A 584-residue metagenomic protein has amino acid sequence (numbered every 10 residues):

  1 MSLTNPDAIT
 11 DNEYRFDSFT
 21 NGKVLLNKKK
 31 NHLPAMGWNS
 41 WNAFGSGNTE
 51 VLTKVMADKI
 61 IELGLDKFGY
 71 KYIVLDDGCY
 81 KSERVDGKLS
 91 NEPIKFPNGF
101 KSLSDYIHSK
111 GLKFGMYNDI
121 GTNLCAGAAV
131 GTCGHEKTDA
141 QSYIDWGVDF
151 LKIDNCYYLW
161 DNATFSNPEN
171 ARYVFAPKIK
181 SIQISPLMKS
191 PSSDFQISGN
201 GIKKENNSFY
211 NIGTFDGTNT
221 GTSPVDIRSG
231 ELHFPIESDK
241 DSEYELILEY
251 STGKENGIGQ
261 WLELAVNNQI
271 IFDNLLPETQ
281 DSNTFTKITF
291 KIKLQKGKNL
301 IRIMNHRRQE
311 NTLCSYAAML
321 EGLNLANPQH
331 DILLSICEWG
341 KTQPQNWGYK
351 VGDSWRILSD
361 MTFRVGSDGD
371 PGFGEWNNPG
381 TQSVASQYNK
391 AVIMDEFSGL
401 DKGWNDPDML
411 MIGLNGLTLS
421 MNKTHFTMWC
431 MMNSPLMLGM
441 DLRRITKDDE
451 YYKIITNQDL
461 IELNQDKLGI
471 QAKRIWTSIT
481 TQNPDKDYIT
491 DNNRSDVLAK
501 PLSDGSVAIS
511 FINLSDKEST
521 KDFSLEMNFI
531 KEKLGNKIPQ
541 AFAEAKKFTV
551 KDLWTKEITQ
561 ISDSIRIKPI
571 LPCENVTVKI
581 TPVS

Functional and structural regions predicted by a protein language model:
S2-E50, E321-N324, I512: N-terminal module-boundary/linker segments of secreted carbohydrate-active enzymes
P34-S40, G69-D76, K113-N118, D149-D154 (+6 more regions): Structural recognition of the beta-strand scaffold that forms the well-ordered cores of secreted hydrolase catalytic
L52-S166: Aromatic-lined carbohydrate-binding/catalytic grooves of carbohydrate-active enzymes
P168-E310, S519, I530-K547, I580: Extracytoplasmic
G221-S223, K390, E396-D408, I412-T490: Aromatic- and carboxylate-lined catalytic core of secreted/periplasmic carbohydrate-active enzymes
L300-R302, I561-S584: C-terminal beta-strand-rich structural cap/linker in extracellular carbohydrate-active enzymes
L313-C314, E321-M440: Glycan-recognition surfaces
W429-M432, M437-G439, Y488-K537: Carbohydrate-binding surface patches
